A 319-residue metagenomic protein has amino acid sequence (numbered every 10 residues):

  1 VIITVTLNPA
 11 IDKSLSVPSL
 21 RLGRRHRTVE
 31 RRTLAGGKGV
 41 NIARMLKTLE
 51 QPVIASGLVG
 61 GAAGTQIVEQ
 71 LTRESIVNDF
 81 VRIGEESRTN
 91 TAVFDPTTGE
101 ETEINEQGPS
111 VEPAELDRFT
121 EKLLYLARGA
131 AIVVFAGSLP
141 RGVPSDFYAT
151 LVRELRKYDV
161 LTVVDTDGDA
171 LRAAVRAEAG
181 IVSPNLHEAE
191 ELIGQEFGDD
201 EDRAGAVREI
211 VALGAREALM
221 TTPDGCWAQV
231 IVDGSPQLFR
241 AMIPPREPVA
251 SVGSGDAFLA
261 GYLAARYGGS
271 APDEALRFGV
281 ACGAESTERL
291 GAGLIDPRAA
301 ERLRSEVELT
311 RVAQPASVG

Functional and structural regions predicted by a protein language model:
V1-S56, T65-Q66, P245, A313-G319: Glycine-rich phosphate/adenosyl-contacting loop at the front of the ribokinase-like
I2, Q51-V53, N78, T162 (+1 more regions): Hydrophobic anchor at the start of a short beta-strand that flanks the dinucleotide cofactor-binding loop
P18, R24, T48-I132, R302-G319: Conserved N-terminal subdomain of the carbohydrate kinase-like
L46, N185, G255: Short, conserved phosphate/pyrophosphate- and ester-handling motifs at nucleotide-, phospho-/glycolipid
K47, R156, Y267: Gly/Ala-rich phosphate-binding loop of Rossmann-like dinucleotide-binding domains, activating on the conserved
G129-G142: Short acidic, glycine-rich surface-loop motifs adjacent to enzyme active sites
S145-T162, T166-P236: Conserved phosphate/ATP/ADP-binding segment of small-molecule kinases
R172, D200-G319: Conserved phosphate-binding/catalytic region of the ribokinase-like
